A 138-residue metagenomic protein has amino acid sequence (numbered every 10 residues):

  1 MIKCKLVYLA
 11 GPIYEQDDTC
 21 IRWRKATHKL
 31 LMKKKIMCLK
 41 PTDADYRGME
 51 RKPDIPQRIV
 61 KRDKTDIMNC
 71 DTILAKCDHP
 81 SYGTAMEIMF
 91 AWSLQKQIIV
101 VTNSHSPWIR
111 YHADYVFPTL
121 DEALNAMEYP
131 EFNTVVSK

Functional and structural regions predicted by a protein language model:
M1-K138: Conserved catalytic or regulatory cores that recognize and/or transform ribose-phosphate-containing ligands
